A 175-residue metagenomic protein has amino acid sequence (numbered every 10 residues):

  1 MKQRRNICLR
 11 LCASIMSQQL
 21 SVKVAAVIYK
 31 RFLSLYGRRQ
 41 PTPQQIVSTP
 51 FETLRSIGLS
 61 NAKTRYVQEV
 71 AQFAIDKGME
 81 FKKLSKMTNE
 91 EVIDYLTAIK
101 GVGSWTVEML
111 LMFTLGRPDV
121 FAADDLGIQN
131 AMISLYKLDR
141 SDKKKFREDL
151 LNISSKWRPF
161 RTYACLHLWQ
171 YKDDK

Functional and structural regions predicted by a protein language model:
M1-K2, E90: Active-site-proximal or metal-binding-adjacent scaffold patches in catalytic folds
Q3-Q19: Alpha-helical scaffold segments that form or flank carboxylate-/histidine-based iron centers
R5-C8, Q44-I46, K86-T88, A123 (+1 more regions): Short acidic alpha-helix initiation/capping motifs at coil-to-helix transition points, especially at protein N-termini
I7-C12, V24, I28, K63-Y66 (+2 more regions): Residue-level detector of well-ordered alpha-helical segments, enriched for hydrophobic/aromatic packing positions
R10-I15, R31, T49-T53, E91-Y95 (+4 more regions): A general alpha-helix detector
Q19-V27, I75-M79, L115-V120, Y171-K175: Short helix-capping/linker segments at secondary-structure and domain boundaries
S21, A25-I99, R158: Alpha-helical ds-nucleic-acid-binding substructure associated with the helix-hairpin-helix region of base-excision DNA
R65, N89-E91, S104-K175: C-terminal accessory module of base-excision DNA glycosylases/AP lyases that mediates lesion recognition and DNA
